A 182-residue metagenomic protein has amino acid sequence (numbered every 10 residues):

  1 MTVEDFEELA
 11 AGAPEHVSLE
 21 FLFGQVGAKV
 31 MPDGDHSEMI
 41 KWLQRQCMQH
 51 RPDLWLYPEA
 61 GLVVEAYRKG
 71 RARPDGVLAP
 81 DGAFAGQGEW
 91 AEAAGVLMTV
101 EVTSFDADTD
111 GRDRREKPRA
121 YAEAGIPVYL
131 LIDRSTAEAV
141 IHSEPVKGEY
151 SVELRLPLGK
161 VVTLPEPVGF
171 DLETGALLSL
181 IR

Functional and structural regions predicted by a protein language model:
M1-R182: Gly/Pro/Ser/Thr-rich low-complexity, intrinsically disordered segments predominantly at protein N-termini
